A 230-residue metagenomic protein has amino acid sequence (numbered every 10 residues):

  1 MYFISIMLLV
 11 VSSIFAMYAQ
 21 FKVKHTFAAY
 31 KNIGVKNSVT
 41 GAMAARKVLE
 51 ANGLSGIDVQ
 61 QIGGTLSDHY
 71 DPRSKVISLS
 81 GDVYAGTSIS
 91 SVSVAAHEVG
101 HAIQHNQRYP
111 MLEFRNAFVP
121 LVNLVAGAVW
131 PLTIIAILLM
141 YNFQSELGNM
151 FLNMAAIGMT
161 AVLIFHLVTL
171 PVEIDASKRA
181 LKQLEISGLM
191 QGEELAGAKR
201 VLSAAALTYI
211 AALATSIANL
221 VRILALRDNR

Functional and structural regions predicted by a protein language model:
M1-I6, S145-I157: Hydrophobic alpha-helical transmembrane segments
I6-M7, K75: Active-site-proximal, well-structured secondary-structure segments within enzyme catalytic domains
L8-S12, V162: Alpha-helical transmembrane segments of integral membrane proteins
S13, T133, A155-G158: Alpha-helical hydrophobic helix detector
M17-V125, I164-R230: Polar-ligand-bearing catalytic/cofactor-coordination segments of membrane-embedded or membrane-tethered inner-membrane
F118-E146: Post-HExxH zinc-binding segment in Zn-dependent metallohydrolases
M154-H166: Alpha-helical transmembrane segments
